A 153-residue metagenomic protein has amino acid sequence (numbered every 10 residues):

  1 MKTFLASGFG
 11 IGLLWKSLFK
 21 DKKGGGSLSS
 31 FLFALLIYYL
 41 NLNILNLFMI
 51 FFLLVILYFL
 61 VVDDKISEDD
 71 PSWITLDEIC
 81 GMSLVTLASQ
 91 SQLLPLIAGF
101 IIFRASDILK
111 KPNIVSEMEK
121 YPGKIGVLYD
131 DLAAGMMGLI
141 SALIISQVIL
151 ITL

Functional and structural regions predicted by a protein language model:
M1-S29, F59-V85, A105-M136: Interhelical loop and helix-boundary elements at the membrane-water interface of polytopic inner-membrane proteins
L28-L32, F48-F52, I97-A98, M136-M137: Hydrophobic alpha-helical transmembrane segments
F31-L42, S83-S89: Interfacial segments of multi-pass membrane proteins
Y38, F51-L60, G99-I108: Alpha-helical transmembrane segments of multi-pass membrane proteins
L42-L45, V55-K65: Canonical alpha-helical transmembrane segments
N43-M49, P71-E78, S91-I101: Internal alpha-helical transmembrane segments of multi-pass membrane proteins
I144-L153: Juxtamembrane boundary at the C-terminal end of a transmembrane helix
